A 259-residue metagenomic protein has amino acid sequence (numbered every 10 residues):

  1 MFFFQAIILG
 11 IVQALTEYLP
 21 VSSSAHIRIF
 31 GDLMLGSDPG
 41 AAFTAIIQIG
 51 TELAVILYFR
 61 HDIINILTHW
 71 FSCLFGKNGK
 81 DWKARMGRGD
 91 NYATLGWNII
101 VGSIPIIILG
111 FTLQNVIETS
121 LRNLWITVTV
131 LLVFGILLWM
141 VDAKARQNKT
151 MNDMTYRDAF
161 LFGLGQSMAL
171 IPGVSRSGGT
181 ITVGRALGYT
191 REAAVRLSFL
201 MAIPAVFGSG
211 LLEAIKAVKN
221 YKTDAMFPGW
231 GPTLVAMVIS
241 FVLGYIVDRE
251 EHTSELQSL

Functional and structural regions predicted by a protein language model:
M1-S254: Multi-pass membrane proteins that catalyze or facilitate reactions on polyprenyl-/lipid-phosphate substrates and their
E255-L259: Short "domain-exit" segments at the C-terminal end of structured domains
